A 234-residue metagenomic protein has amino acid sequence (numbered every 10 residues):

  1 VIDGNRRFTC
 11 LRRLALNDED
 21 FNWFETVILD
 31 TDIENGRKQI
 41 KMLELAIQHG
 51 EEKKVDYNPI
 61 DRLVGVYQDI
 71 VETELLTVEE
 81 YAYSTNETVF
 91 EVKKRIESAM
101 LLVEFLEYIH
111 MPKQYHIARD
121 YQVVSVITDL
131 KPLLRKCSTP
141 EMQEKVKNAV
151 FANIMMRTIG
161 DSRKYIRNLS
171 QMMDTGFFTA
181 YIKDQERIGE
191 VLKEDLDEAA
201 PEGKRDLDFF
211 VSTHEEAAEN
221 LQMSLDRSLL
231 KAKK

Functional and structural regions predicted by a protein language model:
V1, V71, F151: Glycine/serine-rich loop-strand microenvironments at binding/catalytic pocket rims
V1-E19: A sequence-level detector for short glycine-anchored, His/Arg-bearing signature motifs that mark catalytic or binding
R6-R7, R62, A217: Helical mechanochemical/support elements of P-loop NTPase systems and associated helical scaffolds
L14, D69-T73, A99, I109 (+2 more regions): Generic structural signal for hydrophobic core residues of well-folded globular domains
D18, N22-E104: Amphipathic, charge-rich alpha-helical segments that serve as recognition/docking helices
D20, S84, Q114-K234: Accessory, typically intrinsically disordered or conformationally flexible segments
F21-V27, V103-Q122: Short Lys/Arg-enriched helix C-cap and helix-to-coil transition segments that create basic nucleic-acid-contact patches
